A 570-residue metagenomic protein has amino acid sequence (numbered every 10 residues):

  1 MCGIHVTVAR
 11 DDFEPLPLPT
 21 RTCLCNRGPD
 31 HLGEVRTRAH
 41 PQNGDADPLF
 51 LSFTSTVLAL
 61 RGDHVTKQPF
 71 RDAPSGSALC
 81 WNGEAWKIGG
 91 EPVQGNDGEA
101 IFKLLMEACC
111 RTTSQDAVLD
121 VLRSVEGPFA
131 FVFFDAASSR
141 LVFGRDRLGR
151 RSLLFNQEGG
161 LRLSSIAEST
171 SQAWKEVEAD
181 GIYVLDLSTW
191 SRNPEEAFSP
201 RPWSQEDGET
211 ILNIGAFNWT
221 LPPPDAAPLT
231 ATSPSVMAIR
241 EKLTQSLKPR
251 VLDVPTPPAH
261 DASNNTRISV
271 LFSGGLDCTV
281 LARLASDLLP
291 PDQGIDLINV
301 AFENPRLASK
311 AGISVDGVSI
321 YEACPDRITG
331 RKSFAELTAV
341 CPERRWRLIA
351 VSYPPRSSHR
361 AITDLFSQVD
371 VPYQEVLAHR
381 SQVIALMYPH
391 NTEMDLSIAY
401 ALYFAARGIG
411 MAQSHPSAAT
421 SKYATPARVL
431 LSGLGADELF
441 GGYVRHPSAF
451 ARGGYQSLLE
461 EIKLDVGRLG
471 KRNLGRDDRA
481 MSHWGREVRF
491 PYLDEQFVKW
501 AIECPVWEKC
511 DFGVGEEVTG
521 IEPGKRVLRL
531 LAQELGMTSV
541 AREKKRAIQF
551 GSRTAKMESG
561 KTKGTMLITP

Functional and structural regions predicted by a protein language model:
M1-R344: Cysteine-centered catalytic environments shared across enzyme families
D11-D12, E91, A108-T112, R140 (+3 more regions): Short helix-capping/linker segments at secondary-structure and domain boundaries
E14, E99, V177, M237 (+11 more regions): A structural signal for well-ordered alpha-helical segments within the folded catalytic domains of diverse enzymes
V57, A85, F133-D135, R147-L148 (+11 more regions): Short, flexible loop/turn elements at secondary-structure junctions
E91, S114-A117, V121, S352-Y353 (+3 more regions): Active-site- or binding-pocket-proximal scaffold segments within functional domains
V132, V142, R162, D296-I298 (+4 more regions): Hydrophobic/aromatic beta-strand patches that form the interior of the parallel beta-sheet core in alpha/beta enzyme
A301-T420, A427, R445-Y455, D478-E487 (+2 more regions): ATP-dependent adenylate-handling ligase core
K422-P570: Mid-to-C-terminal catalytic subdomains of enzymes that bind/position adenosyl phosphate moieties or nucleic-acid
